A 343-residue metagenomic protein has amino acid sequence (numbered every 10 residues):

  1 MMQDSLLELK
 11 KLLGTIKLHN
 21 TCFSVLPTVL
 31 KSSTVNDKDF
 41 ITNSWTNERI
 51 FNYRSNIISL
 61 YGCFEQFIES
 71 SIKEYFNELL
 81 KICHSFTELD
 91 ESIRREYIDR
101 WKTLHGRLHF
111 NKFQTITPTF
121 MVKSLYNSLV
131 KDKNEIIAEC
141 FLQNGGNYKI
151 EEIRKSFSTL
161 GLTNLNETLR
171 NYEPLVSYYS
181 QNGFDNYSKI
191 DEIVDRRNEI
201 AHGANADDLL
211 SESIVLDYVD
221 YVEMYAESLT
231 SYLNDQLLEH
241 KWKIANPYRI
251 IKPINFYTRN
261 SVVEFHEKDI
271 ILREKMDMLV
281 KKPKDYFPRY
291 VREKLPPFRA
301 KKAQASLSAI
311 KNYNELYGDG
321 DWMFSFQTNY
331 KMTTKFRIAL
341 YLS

Functional and structural regions predicted by a protein language model:
M1-I58, S70-N77, I82, E88: Charged alpha-helical initiation segments
L7-K10, G14-K17, I58, G62-Q66 (+4 more regions): Generic structural signal for well-ordered, non-transmembrane alpha-helical segments in soluble/cytosolic regions
T21, T28, E65-F76, N198-N205 (+1 more regions): Charged/polar positions within long, soluble alpha-helices
S44-L60, F64, Q181, D185-S188 (+1 more regions): Conserved aromatic-histidine-acidic binding/catalytic patches
S59-L60, I72-Y178: Helix-loop junctions and short alpha-helical segments
N147-V194, N198-E199, E212-K243: Amphipathic, Lys/Arg-enriched alpha-helical patches that create a basic surface for binding polyanionic ligands
A206-E212: Inter-helical turn/loop segments and adjacent helix faces that build the functional surface of alpha-helical bundle
A245-S343: Beta-strand/loop-dominated core regions that host nucleotide or nucleotide-derived cofactor-binding catalytic loops
